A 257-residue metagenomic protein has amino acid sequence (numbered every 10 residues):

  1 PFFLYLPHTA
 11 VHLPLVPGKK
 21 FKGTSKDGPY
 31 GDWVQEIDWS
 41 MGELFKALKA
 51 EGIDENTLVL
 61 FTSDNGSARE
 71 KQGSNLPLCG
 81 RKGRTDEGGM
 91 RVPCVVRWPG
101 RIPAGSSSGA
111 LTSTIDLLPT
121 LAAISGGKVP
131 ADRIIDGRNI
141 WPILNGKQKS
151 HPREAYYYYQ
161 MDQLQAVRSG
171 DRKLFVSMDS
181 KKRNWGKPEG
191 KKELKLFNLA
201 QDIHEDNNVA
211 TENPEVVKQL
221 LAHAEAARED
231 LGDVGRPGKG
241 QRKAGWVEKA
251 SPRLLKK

Functional and structural regions predicted by a protein language model:
P1-L4, I53-V59, R91, H151-R153 (+2 more regions): Loop/turn elements at helix/coil->beta-strand transitions in domains of secreted/extracellular proteins
P1-S25, D202: A hydrophobic, helix-centered structural microdomain
F2-P7, V34-I37, M41, L58-S63 (+4 more regions): Beta-strand elements within well-structured catalytic alpha/beta cores of enzymes that handle phosphate/sulfate esters
L4-P14, F61-S67, D136, Y158-D162 (+1 more regions): Short, solvent-exposed turn/loop segments enriched in Gly/Ser/Thr/Pro and often Arg
L13-P17, G23-W33, W39, K46-R101 (+2 more regions): Histidine-centered active-site microenvironments of extracellular/periplasmic hydrolases and transferases
G28, Q35-G42, T112-P119, I135-R138 (+3 more regions): A structural signal for well-ordered alpha-helical segments within the folded catalytic domains of diverse enzymes
S67-E87, I102-A110, I115-K195, L199 (+1 more regions): C-terminal cap/loop subdomain of S1 sulfatases and analogous C-terminal strand-loop tails that border
L117, S169, M178-S180, P188-K195 (+1 more regions): Long, internal low-complexity/basic segments
